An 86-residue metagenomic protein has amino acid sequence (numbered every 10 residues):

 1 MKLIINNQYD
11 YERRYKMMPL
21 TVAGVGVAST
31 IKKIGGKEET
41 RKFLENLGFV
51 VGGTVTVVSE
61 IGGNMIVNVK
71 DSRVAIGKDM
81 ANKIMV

Functional and structural regions predicted by a protein language model:
M1-K16: Short, intrinsically disordered or compositionally biased N-terminal tails of bacterial proteins
L20, S29, V57-V86: C-terminal structural segments of small proteins and small subunits
I34-K37: Src homology 3 (SH3)-mediated interaction modules
E39-F43: Short alpha-helix capping/helix-loop boundary micro-motifs
